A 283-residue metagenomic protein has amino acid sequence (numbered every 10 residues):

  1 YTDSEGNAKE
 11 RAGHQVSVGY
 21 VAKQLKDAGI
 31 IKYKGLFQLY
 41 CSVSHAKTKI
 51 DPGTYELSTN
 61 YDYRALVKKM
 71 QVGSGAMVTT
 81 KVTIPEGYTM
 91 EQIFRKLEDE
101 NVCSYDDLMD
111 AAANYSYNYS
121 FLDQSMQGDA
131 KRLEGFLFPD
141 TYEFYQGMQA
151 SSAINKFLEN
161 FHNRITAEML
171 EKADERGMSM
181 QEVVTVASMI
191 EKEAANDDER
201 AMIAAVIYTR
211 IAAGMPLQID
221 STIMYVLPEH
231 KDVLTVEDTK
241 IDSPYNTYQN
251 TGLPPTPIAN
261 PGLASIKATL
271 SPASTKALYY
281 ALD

Functional and structural regions predicted by a protein language model:
Y1-R164: Signal peptide-directed extracytoplasmic domains
N101-C103, Y117-D283: Bacterial extracytoplasmic/cell-wall-associated proteins, especially those involved in peptidoglycan
